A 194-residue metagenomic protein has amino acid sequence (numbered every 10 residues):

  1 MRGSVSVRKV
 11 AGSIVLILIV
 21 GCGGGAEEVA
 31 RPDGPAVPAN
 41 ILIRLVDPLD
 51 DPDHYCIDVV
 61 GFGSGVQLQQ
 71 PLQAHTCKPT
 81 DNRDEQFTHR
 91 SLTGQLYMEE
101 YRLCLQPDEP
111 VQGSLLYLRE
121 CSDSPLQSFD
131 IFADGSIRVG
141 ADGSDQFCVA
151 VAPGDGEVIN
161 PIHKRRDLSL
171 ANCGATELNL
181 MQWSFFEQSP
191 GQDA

Functional and structural regions predicted by a protein language model:
M1-G12: Bacterial N-terminal signal peptides that target proteins for export
L16, P71, E99, L115 (+2 more regions): Processing junctions and N-termini across compartments
L18-G21: C-terminal motif of bacterial Sec signal peptides marking the signal peptidase cleavage site
G24: Short, conserved catalytic or interaction motifs in soluble domains
E27-V66, D81-V111, S128-I159, T176-A194: Extracellular glycan-recognition/adhesion modules and their associated mucin-like linkers
Q70-T76, S114-E120, R165-N172: Aromatic-rich beta-strand patches that line glycan-recognition/binding surfaces of extracellular proteins
P79, S122-P125: Short coil/turn segments at the loop-to-beta-strand junctions that recur within blades of beta-propeller repeat folds
I162: Calmodulin-binding IQ motif alpha-helix
